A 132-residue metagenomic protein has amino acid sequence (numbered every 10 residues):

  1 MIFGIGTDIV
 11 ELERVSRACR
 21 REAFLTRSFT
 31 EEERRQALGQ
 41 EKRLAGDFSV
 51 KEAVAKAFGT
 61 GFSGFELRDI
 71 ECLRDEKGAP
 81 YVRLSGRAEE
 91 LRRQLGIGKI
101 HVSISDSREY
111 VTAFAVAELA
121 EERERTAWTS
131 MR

Functional and structural regions predicted by a protein language model:
M1-R132: Core catalytic alpha/beta fold that binds nucleotide/phospho-ligands
